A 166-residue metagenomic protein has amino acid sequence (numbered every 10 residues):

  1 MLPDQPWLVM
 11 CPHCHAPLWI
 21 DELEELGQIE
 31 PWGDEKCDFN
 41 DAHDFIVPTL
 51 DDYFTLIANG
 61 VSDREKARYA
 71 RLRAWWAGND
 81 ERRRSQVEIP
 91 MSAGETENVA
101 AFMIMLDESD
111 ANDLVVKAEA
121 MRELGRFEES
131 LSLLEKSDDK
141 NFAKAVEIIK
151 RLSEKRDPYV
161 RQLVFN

Functional and structural regions predicted by a protein language model:
M1-D38: N-terminal cysteine/histidine-rich coordination modules
D41-N166: Domain-scale terminal segments
